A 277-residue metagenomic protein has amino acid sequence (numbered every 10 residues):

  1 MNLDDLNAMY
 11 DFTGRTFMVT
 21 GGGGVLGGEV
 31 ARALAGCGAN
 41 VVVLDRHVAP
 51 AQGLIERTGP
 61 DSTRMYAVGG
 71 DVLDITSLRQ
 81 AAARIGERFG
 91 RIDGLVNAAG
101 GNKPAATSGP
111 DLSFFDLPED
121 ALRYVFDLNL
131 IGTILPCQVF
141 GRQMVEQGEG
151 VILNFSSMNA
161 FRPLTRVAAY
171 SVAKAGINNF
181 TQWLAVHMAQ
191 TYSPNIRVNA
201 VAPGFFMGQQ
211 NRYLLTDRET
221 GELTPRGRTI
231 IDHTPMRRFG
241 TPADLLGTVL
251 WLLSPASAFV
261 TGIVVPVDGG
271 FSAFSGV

Functional and structural regions predicted by a protein language model:
M1-M9, V249-L250, T261-V277: Short C-terminal tail/terminal secondary-structure segment of NAD(P)H-dependent dehydrogenase/reductase domains
A8-V42: Canonical Rossmann dinucleotide-binding motif of NAD(H)/NADP(H)-dependent dehydrogenases/reductases, specifically
C37-G53: Conserved glycine-rich Rossmann-like NAD(P)H-binding loop of the short-chain dehydrogenase/reductase
A106-R123, I152, I230: Substrate-binding pocket helix/loop in short-chain dehydrogenase/reductase
C137, A173-G176, T181: Active-site helix of classical SDR
S157: Residue(s) in the substrate-gating loop at a strand-loop-helix junction that position the organic substrate next
Y192, R197, V260-G262: Short, small/polar-rich loop/turn modules that mediate ligand/substrate recognition or access, typified
